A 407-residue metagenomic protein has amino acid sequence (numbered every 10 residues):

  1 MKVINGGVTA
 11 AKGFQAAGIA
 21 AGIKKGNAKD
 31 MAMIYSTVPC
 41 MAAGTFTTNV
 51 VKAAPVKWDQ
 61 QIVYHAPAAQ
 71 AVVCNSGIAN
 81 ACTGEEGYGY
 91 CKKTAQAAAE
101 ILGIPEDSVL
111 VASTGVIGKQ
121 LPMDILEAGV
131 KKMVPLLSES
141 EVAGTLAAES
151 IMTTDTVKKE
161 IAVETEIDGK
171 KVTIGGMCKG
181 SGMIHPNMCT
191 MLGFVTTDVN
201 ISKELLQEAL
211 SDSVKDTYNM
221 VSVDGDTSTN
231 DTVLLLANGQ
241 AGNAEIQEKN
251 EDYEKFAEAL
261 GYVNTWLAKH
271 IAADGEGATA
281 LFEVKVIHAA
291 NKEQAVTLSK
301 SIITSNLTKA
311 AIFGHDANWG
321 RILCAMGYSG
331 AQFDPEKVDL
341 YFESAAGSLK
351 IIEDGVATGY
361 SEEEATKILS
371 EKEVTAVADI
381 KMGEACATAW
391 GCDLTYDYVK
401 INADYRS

Functional and structural regions predicted by a protein language model:
M1-N75, A79-G89, A99-S407: A structural signal for small-residue-enriched, beta-sheet-centric alpha/beta enzyme cores and oligomeric scaffold folds
A95: Generic structural marker for isolated residues within well-ordered, non-membrane alpha-helices of soluble domains
